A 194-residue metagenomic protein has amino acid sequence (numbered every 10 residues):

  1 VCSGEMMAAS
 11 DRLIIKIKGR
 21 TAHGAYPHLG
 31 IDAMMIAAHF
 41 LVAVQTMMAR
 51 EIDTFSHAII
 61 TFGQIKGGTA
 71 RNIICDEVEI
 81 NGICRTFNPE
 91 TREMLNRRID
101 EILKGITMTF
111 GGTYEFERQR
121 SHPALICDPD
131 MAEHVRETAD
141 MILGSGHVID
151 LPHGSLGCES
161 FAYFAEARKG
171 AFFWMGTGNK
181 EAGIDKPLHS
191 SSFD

Functional and structural regions predicted by a protein language model:
V1-C75, C158-E159, I184: Histidine/acidic-residue-rich, glycine-tolerant segments that coordinate divalent metal ions
H23, A37, G82, V135 (+1 more regions): Divalent metal-coordination and catalytic microenvironments
I36, T46, R50, R97 (+2 more regions): His/Asp/Glu-rich mid-to-C-terminal helical/loop segments that flank catalytic regions of hydrolases
M48-I59, M108-E117, S145-G154: Flexible, glycine/charged-enriched surface loops at secondary-structure junctions
T61-I65, Y114-E133, D150-A162, S192: A short beta-alpha structural unit
R71-N96: A conserved active-site cap/scaffold subdomain adjacent to cofactor or substrate pockets
M94-L103, H134: Short amphipathic alpha-helices in soluble, non-transmembrane regions that often serve as interface/regulatory elements
I149-D194: Zn-dependent metallopeptidase/amidohydrolase metal-coordination segment
